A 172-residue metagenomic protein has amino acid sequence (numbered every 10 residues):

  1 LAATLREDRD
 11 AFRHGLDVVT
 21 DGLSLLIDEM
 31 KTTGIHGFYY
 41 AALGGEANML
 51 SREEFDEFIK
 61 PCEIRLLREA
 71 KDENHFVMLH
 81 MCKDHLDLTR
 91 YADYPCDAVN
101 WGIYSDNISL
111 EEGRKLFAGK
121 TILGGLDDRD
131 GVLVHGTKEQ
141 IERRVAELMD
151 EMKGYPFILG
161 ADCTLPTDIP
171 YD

Functional and structural regions predicted by a protein language model:
L1-D172: Active-site loop segments of alpha/beta catalytic cores
